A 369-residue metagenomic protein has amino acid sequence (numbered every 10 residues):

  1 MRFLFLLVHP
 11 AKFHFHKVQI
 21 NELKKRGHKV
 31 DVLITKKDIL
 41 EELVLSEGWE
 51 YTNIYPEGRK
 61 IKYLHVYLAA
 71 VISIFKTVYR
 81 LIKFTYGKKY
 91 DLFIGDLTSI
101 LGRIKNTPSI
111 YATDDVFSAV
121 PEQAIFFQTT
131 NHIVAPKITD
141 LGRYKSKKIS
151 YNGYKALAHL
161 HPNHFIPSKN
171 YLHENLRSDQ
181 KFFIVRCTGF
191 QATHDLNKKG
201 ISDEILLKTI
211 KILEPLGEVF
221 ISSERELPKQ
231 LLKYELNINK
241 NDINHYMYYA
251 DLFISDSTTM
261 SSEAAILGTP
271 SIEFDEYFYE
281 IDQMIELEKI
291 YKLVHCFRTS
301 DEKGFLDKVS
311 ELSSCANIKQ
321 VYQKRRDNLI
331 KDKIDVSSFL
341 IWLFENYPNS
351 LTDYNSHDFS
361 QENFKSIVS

Functional and structural regions predicted by a protein language model:
L7, K24-S73: Conserved nucleotide-sugar phosphate-binding/catalytic loop shared by glycosyltransferases and other
E50-R59, V185-F190, L207-K240: Catalytic donor nucleotide-activated moiety binding site of glycosyltransferases and closely related
T77-L81, R225-M260: Donor nucleotide-activated moiety binding/catalytic core segment of transferases that use nucleotide-activated donors
L92-L101, Y111, Y246-Q283: A donor-sugar binding/catalytic signature common to diverse glycosyltransferases and related nucleotide-sugar
S109-A112, A119, Q123-A135, M247: A conserved, positively charged/aromatic
T130-K199: A nucleotide-sugar donor-handling region in carbohydrate enzymes
I266-Q320, K324: Catalytic binding pocket for nucleotide-activated donors in carbohydrate/polymer assembly enzymes
S314-S369: C-terminal amphipathic helix plus adjacent low-complexity, charged tail appended to glycosyltransferase catalytic
